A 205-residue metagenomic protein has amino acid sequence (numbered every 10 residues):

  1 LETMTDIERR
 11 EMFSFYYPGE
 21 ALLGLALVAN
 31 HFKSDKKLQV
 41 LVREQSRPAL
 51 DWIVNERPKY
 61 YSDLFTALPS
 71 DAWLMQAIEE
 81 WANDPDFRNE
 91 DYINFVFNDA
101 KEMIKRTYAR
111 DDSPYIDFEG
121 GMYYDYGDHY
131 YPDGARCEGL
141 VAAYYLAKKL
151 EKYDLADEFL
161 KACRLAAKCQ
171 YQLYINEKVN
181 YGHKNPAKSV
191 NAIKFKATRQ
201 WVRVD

Functional and structural regions predicted by a protein language model:
L1, K33-E56, F87-T107, K149-E177: Extended, well-ordered alpha-helical scaffold segments
E2-S34, P58: Active-site lining segments of carbohydrate-active enzymes
I7-E11, Q39, Y60-L64, M122 (+1 more regions): Residues at structural and domain junctions
M12-L23, F65-Q76, G127-E138, R203-D205: Aromatic- and histidine-enriched alpha-helix N-cap/loop-to-helix transition segments that scaffold the rims
E20-K37, W73-R88, A135-L155: Well-ordered alpha-helical scaffold segments within catalytic/enzyme domains
A49-P58, L64-M75, W81: Beta-propeller domains
K59-Y60, Q76, E80-Y92, V96 (+2 more regions): Glycine- and acidic/polar-rich repeat regions and solenoidal domains
K105-D205: CBM-like carbohydrate-recognition segments
